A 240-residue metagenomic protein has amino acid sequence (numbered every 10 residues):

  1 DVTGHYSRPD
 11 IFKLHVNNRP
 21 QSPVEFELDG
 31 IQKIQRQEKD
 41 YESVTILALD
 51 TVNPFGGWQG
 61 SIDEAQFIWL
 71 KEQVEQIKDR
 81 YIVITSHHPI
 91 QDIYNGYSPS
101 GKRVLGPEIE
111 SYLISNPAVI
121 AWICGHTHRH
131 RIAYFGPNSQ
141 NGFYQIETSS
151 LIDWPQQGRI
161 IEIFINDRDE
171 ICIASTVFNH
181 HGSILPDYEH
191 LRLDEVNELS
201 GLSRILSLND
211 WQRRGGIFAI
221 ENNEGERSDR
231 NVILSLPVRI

Functional and structural regions predicted by a protein language model:
D1-I68, N138-N141, I160: Extended active-site neighborhood of metal-dependent phosphoesterases/phosphodiesterases
S43-N53, T85, Y144-S149, T176-F178: Active-site-proximal beta-strand elements of phosphoester/diester hydrolases
L49, L70, I84, H126 (+1 more regions): Divalent metal-coordination and catalytic microenvironments
V52-F55, H88-D92, H126-R131, S150-D153 (+1 more regions): Solvent-exposed loop/turn segments at secondary-structure junctions within structured extracellular/periplasmic domains
N53-F67, I77-I123: Active-site-proximal segments of metal-dependent phosphoesterases and phosphodiesterases across multiple
W58-Q59, Q156-R159, L185-E189: Short conserved micro-motifs at the rims of enzyme active sites and ligand-binding pockets
P99-V177: Conserved beta-sheet core of the metallophosphoesterase superfamily
F164-I240: A short C-terminal boundary segment appended to hydrolase-like catalytic domains
